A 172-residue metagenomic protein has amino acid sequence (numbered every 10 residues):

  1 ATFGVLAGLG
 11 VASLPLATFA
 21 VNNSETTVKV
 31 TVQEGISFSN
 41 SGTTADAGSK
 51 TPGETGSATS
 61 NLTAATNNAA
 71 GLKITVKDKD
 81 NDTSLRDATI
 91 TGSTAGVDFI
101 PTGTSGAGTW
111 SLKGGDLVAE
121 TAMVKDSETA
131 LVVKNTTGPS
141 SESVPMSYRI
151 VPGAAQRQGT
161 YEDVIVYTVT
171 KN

Functional and structural regions predicted by a protein language model:
A1-L9: Sec-dependent N-terminal signal peptides
G8-T18: C-terminal segment of classical bacterial N-terminal signal peptides
A17-N172: Signature of Gram-negative chaperone-usher
